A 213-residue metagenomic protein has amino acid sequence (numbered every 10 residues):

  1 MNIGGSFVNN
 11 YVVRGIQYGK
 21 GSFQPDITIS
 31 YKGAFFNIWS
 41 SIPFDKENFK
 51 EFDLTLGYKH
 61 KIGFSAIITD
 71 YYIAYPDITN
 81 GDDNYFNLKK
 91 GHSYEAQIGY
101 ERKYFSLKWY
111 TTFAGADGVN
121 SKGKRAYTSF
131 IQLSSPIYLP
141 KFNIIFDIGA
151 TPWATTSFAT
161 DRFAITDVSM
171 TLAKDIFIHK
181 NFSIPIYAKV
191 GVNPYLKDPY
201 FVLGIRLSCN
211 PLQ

Functional and structural regions predicted by a protein language model:
M1-F44: Short glycine/proline- and aromatic-enriched beta-strand/turn motifs that initiate or cap beta-hairpins
S6-N10, W39-P43, K59, T69-I73 (+4 more regions): Outer-membrane beta-barrel pore domains and translocons
G19-F23, N48-F52, K90-Y94, E101-K103 (+3 more regions): Residues that define the transmembrane beta-barrel architecture of outer-membrane proteins
G33-I38, I62-I68, R102-W109, G115 (+3 more regions): Repeated loop/turn-to-beta-strand initiation elements of outer-membrane beta-barrel proteins
F35-K61, S65-F86: Surface-exposed loop and membrane-interface regions of Gram-negative outer-membrane beta-barrel proteins
Y85-T155: Detector for outer-membrane/organellar transmembrane beta-barrel domains, recognizing the amphipathic beta-strand
N143-I178, S183: Outer membrane beta-barrel transmembrane domains
M170-L172, I176, D198-Q213: Outer-membrane beta-barrel "beta-signal"
